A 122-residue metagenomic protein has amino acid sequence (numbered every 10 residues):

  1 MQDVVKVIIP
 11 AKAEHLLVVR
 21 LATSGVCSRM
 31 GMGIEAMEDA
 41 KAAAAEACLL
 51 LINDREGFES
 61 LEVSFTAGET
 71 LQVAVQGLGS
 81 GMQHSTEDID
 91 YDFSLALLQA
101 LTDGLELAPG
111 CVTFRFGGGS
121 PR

Functional and structural regions predicted by a protein language model:
M1-A42, S80, S85: Bergerat-fold GHKL ATPase/HATPase_c domain
M1-K6, L50-R122: Conserved beta-strand-loop-beta-strand hairpin that lines the nucleotide-binding pocket of ATP/GTP-utilizing enzymes
H15, A40-C48, P109-G110, F116: Functionally constrained cores in energy, signaling, and assembly domains
G33-F58: Conserved ATP-binding N-box helix of the HATPase_c
